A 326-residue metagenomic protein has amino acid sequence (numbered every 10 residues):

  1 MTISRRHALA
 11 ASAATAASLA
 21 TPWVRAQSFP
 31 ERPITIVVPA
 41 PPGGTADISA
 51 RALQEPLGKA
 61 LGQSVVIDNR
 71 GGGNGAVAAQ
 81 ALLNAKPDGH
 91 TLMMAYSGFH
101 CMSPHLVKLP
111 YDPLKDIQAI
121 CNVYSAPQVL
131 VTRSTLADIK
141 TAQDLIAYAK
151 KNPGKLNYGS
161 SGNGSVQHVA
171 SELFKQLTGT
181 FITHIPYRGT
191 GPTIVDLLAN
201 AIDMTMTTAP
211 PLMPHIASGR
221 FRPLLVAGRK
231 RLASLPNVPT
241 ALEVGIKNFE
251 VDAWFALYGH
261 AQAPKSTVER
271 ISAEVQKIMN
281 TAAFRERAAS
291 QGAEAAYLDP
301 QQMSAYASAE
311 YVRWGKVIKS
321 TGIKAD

Functional and structural regions predicted by a protein language model:
M1-H7, T15-F29: N-terminal twin-arginine translocation
W23-D116, K155, T180-D203, H215 (+2 more regions): N-terminal (or domain-start) structured segment
E31-P33, L177-T180, A217, K265-D326: An extracytoplasmic/periplasmic, membrane-proximal ligand-sensing/linker region
P41-G43, S97, R133-I139, S160-S165 (+4 more regions): Short coil/turn segments
N84-G89, H105-P192, A241, W254-R287: Hinge/capping helix and adjacent helix->loop/strand transition within the periplasmic-binding protein
M94-F99, S160, T190, T207-L212 (+3 more regions): Beta->alpha turn/N-cap motifs
G98-K108, H168, L173-L177, M204-V238: A ligand-binding cleft/hinge motif common to bilobed small-molecule-binding domains
